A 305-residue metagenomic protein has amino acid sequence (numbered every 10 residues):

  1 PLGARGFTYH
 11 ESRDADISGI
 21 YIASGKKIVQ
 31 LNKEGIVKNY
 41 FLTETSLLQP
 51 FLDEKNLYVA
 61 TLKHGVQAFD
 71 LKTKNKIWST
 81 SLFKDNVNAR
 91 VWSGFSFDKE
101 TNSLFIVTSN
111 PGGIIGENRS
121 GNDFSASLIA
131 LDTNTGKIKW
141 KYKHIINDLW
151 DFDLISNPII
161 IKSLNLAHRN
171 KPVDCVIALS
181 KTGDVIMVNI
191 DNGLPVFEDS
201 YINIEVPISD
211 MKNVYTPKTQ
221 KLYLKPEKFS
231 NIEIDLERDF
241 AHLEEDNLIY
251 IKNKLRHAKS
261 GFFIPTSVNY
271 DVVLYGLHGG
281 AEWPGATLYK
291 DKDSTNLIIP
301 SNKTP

Functional and structural regions predicted by a protein language model:
P1-S46, F51-V59, G65-V87, D98-L104 (+6 more regions): Extracytoplasmic/lumenal domain signature
R5-G6, H278-P305: C-terminal substrate/ligand-recognition segments
K63, N110, K303: Residue-level signal for short, function-critical loop segments
N86-A89, L277-G280: A short catalytic or substrate-binding loop motif that flags glycine-/basic-rich loops and adjacent residues that bind
R90-E100, A286-L288: Short amphipathic alpha-helices and their capping/turn segments at secondary-structure boundaries
V107-G113: Generic short beta-strand segments
P207-E237: A surface-exposed, glycine/aromatic-enriched loop/edge motif typical of exported proteins
F229-L277, W283, N296, P300: PEST-like low-complexity, intrinsically disordered acidic/proline/serine-rich tracts that flank trafficking/processing
